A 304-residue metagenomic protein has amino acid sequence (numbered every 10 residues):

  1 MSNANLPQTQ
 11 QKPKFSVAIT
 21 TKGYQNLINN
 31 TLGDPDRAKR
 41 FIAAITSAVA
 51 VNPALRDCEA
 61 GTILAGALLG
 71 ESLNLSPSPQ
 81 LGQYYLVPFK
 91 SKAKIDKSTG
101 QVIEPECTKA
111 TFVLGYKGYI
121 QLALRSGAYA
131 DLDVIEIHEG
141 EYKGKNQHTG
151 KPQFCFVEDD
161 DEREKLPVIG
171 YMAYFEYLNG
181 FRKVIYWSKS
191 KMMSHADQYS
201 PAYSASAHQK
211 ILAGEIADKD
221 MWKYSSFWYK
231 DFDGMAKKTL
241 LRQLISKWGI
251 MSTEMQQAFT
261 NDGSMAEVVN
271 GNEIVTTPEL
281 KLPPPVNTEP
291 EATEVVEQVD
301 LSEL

Functional and structural regions predicted by a protein language model:
M1-N30, M255-L304: Glycine- and charge-rich intrinsically disordered segments
K12-M251: Binding-interface segments
